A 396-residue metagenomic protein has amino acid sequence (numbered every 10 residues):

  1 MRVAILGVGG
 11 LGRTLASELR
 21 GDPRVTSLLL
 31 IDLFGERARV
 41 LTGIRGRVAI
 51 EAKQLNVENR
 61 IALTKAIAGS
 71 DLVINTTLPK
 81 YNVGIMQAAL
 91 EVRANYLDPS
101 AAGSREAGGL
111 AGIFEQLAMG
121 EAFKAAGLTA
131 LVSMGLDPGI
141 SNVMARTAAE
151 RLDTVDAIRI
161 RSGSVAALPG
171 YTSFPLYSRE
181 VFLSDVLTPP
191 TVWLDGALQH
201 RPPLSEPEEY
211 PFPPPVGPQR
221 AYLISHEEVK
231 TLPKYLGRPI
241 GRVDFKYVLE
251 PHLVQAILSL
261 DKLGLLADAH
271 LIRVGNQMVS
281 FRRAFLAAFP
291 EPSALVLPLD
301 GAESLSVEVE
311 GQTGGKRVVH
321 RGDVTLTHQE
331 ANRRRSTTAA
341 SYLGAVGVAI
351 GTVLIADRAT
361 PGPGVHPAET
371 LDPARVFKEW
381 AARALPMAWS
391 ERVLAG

Functional and structural regions predicted by a protein language model:
V3-G7: Conserved N-terminal Rossmann-fold NAD(P)-binding element of oxidoreductases
G12-R13: N-terminal Rossmann-fold NAD(P) dinucleotide-binding loop
L33-R37: Helix N-cap at the beta1-alpha1 junction of Rossmann-like dinucleotide-binding domains, i.e., the first residues
R45-N59: Rossmann-fold cofactor-recognition segment
V57-G69, Y81: Conserved Rossmann-fold cofactor-binding substructure of NAD(P)-dependent oxidoreductases
I67, D71-N75, Y96-L97: N-terminal Rossmann-like NAD(P) cofactor-binding module of classical short-chain dehydrogenase/reductase
S100-L128: Rossmann-fold NAD(P)-binding glycine/threonine-rich loop
R151-G396: C-terminal catalytic/substrate-binding lobe primarily of soluble NAD(P)-dependent oxidoreductases
